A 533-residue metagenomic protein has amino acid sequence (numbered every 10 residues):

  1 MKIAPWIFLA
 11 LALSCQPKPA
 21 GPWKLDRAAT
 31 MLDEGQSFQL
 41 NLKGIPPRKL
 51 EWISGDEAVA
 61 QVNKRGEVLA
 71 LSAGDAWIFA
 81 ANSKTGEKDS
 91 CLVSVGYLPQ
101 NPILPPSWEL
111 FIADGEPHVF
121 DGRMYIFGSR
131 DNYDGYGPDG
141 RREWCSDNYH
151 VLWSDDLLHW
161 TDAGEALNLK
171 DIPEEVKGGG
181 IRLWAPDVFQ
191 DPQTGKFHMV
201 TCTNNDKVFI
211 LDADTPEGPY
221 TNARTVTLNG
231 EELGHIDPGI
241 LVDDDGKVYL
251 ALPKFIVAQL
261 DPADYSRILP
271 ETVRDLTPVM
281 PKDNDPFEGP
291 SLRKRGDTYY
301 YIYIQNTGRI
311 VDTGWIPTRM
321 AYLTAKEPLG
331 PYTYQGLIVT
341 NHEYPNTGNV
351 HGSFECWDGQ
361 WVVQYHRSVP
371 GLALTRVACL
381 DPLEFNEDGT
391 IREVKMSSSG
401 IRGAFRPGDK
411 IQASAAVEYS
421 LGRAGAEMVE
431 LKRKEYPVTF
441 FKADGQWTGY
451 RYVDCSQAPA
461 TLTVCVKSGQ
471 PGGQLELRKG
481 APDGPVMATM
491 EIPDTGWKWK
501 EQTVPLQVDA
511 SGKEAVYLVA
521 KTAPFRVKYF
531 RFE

Functional and structural regions predicted by a protein language model:
M1-F8: Sec-dependent signal peptide recognition, specifically the positively charged N-region followed immediately by
L9, A29-T30, S107: Generic alpha-helical structural signal
L13-S14: C-terminal motif of bacterial Sec signal peptides marking the signal peptidase cleavage site
P17-Y97: Extracytoplasmic soluble-region selector
G74, S94-E533: Carbohydrate-active catalytic/glycan-binding domains of CAZyme proteins, especially the secreted or lumenal ectodomains
